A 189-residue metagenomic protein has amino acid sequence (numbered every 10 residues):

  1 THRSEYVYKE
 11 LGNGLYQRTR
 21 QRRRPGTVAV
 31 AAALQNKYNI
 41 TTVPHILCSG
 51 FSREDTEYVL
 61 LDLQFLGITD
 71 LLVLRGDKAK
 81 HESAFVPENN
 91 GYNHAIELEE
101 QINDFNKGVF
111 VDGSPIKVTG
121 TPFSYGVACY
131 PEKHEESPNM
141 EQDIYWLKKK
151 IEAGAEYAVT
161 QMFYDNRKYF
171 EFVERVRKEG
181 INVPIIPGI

Functional and structural regions predicted by a protein language model:
T1, T42-E54, S124-Q142: Active-site mouth loops of central-metabolism enzymes
E5-K9, Q35, Q64, I151 (+1 more regions): Non-catalytic positions within long, well-ordered alpha-helices that form the structural scaffold/packing of enzyme
Y6, E10-V30, A79-N90, A155-F172: Glycine-rich, proline-tolerant flexible connector loops at the mouths of alpha/beta enzymes
Y16, V43-L47, L72-L74, G126-Y130 (+2 more regions): A cross-family glycoside hydrolase active-site/sugar-binding cleft signature
Q21-H45, N90-V127, R167-I189: Alpha-helix-loop-beta-strand connector modules within alpha/beta enzyme cores
R53-Q101: Flexible, glycine-rich active-site loops centered on histidine and acidic residues that chelate a metal or position
R53-Q64, E141-W146, E171-R177: Catalytic cores of alpha/beta
L63, K150, G154, P187: Conserved, mostly hydrophobic/aromatic
